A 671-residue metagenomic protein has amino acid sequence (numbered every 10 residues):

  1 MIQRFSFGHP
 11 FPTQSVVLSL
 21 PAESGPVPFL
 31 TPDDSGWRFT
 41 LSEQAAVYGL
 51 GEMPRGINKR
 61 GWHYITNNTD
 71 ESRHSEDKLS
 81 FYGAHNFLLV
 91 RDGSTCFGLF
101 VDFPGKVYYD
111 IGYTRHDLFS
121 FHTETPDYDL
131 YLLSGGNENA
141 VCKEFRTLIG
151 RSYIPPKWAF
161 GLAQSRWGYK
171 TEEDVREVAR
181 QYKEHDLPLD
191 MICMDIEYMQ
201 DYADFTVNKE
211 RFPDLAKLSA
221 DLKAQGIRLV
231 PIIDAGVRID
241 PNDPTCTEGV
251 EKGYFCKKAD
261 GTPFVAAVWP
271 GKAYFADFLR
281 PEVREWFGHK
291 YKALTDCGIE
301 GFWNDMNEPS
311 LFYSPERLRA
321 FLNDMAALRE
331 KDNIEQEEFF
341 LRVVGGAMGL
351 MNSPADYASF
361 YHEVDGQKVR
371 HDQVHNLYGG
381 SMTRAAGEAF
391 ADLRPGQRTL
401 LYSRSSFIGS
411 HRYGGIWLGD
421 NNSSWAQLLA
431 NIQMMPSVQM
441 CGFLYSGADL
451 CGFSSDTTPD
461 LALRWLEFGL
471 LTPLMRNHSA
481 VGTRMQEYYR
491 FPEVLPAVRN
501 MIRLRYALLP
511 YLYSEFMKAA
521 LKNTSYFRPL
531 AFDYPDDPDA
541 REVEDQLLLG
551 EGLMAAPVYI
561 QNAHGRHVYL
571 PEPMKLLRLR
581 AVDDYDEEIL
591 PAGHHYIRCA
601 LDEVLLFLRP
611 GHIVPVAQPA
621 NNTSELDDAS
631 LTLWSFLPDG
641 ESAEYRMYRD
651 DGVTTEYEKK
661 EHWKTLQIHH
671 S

Functional and structural regions predicted by a protein language model:
M1-A159, R166-W167, E172, A179-E184 (+6 more regions): Catalytic and substrate-binding clefts that recognize carbohydrates or anionic sugar/phosphate headgroups
L41-E43, R91, F100-F103, I111 (+12 more regions): Glycine-rich, histidine-containing beta strand-loop boundary motifs that form or position
Y64-T66, F81-A84, R176, R284 (+4 more regions): Short, hydrophobic/amphipathic alpha-helical packing segments that form internal helix faces or helix-helix interfaces
D77-K78, S152-P155, S165-S219: A conserved hydrophobic secondary-structure block that centers on an alpha-helix together with its immediately flanking
G83-F87, T95-F97, Y128, F160 (+6 more regions): Residue-level detector of short, conserved catalytic/binding motifs and their immediate flanks
F87, F145, Y182, L222 (+3 more regions): A residue-level signal for conserved active-site and pocket-lining positions in enzyme catalytic cores
P188-V498, Y534: Aromatic- and carboxylate-enriched substrate-binding clefts and catalytic-loop regions of carbohydrate-active enzymes
L377, T383-T399, S405-I416, A430-M434 (+2 more regions): Catalytic core of carbohydrate-active enzymes
